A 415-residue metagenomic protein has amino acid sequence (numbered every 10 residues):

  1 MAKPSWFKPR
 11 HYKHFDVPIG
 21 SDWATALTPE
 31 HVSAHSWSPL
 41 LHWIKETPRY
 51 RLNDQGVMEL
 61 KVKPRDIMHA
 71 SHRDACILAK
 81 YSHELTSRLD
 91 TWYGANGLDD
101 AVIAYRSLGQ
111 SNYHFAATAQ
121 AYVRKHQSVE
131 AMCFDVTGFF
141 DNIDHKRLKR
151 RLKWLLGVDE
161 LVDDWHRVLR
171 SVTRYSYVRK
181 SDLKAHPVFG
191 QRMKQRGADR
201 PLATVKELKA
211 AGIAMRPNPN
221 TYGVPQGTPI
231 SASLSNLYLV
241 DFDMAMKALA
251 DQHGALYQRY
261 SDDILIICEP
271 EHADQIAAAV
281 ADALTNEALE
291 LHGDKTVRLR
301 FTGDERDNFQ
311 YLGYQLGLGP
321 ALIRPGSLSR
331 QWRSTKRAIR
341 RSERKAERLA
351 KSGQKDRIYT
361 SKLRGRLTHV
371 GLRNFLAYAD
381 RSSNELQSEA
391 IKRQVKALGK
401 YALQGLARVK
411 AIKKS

Functional and structural regions predicted by a protein language model:
M1-G190, P217, L406-S415: Conserved two-metal-ion catalytic palm core of "right-hand" nucleic acid polymerases, unifying RNA-dependent RNA
T47-D54, C268, F301-D307: Short, solvent-exposed polar/charged micro-motifs at secondary-structure junctions
V62-P64, S71-H72, K125-S128, T228-P229 (+3 more regions): Short, well-ordered loop/turn elements at secondary-structure boundaries
S71, A75, A79-Y81, T86-S87 (+7 more regions): Right-hand nucleic-acid polymerase module
L85-T86, D90-A95, V102-A119, Q127-V129 (+12 more regions): Basic nucleic-acid-binding interfaces
W92-A95, L156-E160, M193-R196, A283-L284 (+2 more regions): Glycine-rich loops and low-complexity Gly/Arg-rich segments that provide flexible linkers or classic glycine-based
H126-Y260, L265-Q275, R348-T360, L367-I391 (+1 more regions): Conserved polymerase palm-domain catalytic core
A131-G138, K180-R200, N286-D294, E305-R330: A broadly tuned preference for mixed-charge, low-complexity surface segments
